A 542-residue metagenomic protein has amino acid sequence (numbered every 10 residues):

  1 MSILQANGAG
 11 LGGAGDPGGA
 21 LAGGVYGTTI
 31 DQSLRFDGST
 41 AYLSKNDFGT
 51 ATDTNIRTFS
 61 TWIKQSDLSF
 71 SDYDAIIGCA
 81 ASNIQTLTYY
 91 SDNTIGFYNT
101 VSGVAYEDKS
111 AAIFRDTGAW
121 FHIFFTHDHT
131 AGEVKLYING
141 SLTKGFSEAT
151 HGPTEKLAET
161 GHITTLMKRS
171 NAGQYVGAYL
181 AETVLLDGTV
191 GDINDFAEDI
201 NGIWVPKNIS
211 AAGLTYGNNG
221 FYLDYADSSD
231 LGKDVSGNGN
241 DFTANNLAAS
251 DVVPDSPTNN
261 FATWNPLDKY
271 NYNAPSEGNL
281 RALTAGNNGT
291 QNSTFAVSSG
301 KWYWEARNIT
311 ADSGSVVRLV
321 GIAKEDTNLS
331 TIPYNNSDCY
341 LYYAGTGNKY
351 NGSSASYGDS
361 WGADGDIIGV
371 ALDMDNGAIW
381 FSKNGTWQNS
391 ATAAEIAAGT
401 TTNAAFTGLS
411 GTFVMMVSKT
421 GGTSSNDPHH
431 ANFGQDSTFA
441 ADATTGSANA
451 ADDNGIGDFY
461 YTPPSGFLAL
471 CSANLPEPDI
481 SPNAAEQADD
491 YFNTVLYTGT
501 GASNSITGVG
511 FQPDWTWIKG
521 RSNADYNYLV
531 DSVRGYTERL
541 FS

Functional and structural regions predicted by a protein language model:
S2-Q32, S39, K144-E148, Y179-G239 (+6 more regions): Extended recognition patches within non-cytosolic domains
L4-N55, N93-T94, V101-A105, T160-L166 (+3 more regions): Low-complexity, glycine/proline/serine-rich flexible segments
A9-G38, S60-S69, T86-E155, N351-Y357 (+1 more regions): Extracellular glycan-interaction surfaces
D37-R57, Y106-R115, R169-A172, P206-L214 (+3 more regions): Short surface loop/edge beta-strand patches of beta-sandwich-type extracellular domains that form ligand-contact sites
S39-V101, G132-E133, T189-N194, V297-S298 (+4 more regions): Extracellular glycan-recognition modules
T50-D67, I84-L87, A119-F125, L180-T183 (+3 more regions): A carbohydrate-recognition surface predominantly in extracellular/luminal proteins
V101, L157-L180, M416-G422: Extracellular glycan-interaction patches encoded by glycine-rich segments
L319-I367: Glycine-aromatic-enriched beta-strand/loop faces of beta-sandwich-type recognition domains, especially lectin-like
